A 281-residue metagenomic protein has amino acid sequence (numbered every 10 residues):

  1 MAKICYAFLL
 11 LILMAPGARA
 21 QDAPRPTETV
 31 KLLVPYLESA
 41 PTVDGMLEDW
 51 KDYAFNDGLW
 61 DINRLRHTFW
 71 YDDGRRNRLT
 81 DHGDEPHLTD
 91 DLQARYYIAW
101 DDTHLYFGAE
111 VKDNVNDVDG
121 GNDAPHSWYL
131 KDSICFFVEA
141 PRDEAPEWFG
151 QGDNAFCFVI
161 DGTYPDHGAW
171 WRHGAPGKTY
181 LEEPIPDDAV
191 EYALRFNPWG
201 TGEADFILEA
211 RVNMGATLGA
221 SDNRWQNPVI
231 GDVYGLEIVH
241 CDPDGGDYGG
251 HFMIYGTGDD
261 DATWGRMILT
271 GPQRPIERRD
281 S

Functional and structural regions predicted by a protein language model:
M1-A2: N-terminal secretory signal peptides that target proteins for export/translocation
C5-A15: Bacterial N-terminal signal peptides
P16-A20: Sec/Tat signal peptide C-region and signal peptidase I cleavage site
Q21-S281: Structural preference for beta-rich elements and adjacent junctions enriched in aromatics
